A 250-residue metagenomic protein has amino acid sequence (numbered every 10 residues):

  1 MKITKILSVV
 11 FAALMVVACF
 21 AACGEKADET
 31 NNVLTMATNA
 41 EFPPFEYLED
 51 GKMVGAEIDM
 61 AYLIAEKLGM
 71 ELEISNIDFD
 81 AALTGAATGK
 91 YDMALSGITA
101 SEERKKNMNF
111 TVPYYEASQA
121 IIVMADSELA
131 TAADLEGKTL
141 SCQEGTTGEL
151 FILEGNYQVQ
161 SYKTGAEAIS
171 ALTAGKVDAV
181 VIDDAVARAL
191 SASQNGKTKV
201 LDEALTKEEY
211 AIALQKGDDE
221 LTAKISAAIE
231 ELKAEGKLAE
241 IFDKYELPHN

Functional and structural regions predicted by a protein language model:
M1-V33, N250: Short, low-complexity disordered leader/linker segments with a strong preference for bacterial N-terminal type II
D28-G97: Extracytoplasmic small-molecule ligand-binding "clamshell" domains of the periplasmic binding protein/Venus flytrap
A40, E116-V123, D184, R188-E230 (+1 more regions): Periplasmic-binding protein-like
L48, A61-M70, Q143-G165, S191-N195 (+1 more regions): Ligand-binding cleft/hinge of the Venus flytrap
I58-K67, T139, E144-T146, A211-N250: Extended ligand-binding regions for polar small-molecule ligands
G69-E71, A87-S96, K138-T139, A174-V186 (+1 more regions): Alpha-to-beta junction loops
E73-G85, S127, E144-T147, Q160-A174 (+2 more regions): Short helix-initiation/N-cap motifs at beta->coil->alpha
V123-L140: Flexible hinge/capping segments at coil-to-helix
